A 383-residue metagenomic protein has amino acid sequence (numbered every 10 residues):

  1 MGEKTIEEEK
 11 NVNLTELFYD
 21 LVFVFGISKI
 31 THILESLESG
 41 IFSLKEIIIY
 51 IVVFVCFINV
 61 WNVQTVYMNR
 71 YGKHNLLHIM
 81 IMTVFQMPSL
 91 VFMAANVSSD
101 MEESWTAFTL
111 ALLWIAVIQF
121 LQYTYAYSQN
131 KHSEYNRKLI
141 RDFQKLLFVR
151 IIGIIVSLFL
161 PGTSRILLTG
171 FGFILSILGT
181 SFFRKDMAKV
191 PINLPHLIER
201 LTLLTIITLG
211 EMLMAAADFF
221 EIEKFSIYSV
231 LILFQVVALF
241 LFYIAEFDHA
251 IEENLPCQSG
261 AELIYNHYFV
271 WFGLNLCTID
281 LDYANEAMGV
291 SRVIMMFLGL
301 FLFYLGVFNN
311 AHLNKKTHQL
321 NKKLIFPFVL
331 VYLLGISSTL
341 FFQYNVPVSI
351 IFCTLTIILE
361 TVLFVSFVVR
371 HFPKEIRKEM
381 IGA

Functional and structural regions predicted by a protein language model:
M1-N13, V22-F25, I49-T65, Y71 (+5 more regions): Predominantly late transmembrane helices and immediately cytosolic-facing juxtamembrane segments
L14-E35: Signature of the first transmembrane helix
I30-K45, N69, F220-I222, F341-N345: Short, hydrophobic transmembrane alpha-helix segments
T106, P347-C353: Hydrophobic alpha-helical transmembrane segments
